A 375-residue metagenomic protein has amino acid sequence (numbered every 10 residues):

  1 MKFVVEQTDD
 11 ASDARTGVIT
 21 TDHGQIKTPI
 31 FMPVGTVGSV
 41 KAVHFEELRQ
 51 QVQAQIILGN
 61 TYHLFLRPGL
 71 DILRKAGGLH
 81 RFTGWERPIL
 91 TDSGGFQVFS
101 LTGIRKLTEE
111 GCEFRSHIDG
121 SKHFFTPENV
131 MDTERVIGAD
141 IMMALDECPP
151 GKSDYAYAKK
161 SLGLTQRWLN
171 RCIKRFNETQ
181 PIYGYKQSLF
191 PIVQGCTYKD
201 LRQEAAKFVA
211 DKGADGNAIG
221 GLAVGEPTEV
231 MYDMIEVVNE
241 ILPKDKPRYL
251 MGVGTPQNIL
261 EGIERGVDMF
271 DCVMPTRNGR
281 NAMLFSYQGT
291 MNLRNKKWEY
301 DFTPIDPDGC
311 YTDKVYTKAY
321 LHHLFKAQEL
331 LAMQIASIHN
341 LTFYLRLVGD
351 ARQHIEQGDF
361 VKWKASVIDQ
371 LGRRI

Functional and structural regions predicted by a protein language model:
M1-I182, K296: Non-catalytic, usually N-terminal nucleic-acid engagement modules in DNA/RNA processing proteins
M1-T20, I26-P33, K41-A42, D146-K152 (+1 more regions): C-terminal extensions of enzymes
G24, I57, D92, E134 (+5 more regions): Conserved, mostly hydrophobic/aromatic
F65, P150-G151, G225-E226, N278-G279 (+1 more regions): Short secondary-structure capping/turn micro-motifs that flank functional sites
N129, T133, K160, L164-R171 (+5 more regions): A non-catalytic, amphipathic alpha-helix used as a structural packing/dimerization or gating element in enzyme scaffolds
G138, L169, I173-F176, Q180 (+4 more regions): Structural signal for hydrophobic packing residues in well-ordered secondary-structure cores of soluble enzyme domains
K152-Y155, K159, G216-L222, L330-M333: Glycine- and acidic
G163, R175, T179, G184 (+1 more regions): Glycine-rich phosphate/ribose-binding loops and adjacent secondary-structure elements that form binding surfaces
